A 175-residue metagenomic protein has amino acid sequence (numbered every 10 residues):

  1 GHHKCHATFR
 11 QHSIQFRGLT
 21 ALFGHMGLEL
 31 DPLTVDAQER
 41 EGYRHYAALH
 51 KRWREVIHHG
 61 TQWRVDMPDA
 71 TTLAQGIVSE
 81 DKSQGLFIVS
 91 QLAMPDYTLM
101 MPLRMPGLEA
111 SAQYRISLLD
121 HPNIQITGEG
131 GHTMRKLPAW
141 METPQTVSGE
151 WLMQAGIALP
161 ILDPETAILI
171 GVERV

Functional and structural regions predicted by a protein language model:
G1-I124: Active-site-proximal substrate-binding groove within the catalytic cores of carbohydrate-active enzymes
A93-V175: C-terminal beta-sandwich/jelly-roll accessory domains of carbohydrate-active enzymes
